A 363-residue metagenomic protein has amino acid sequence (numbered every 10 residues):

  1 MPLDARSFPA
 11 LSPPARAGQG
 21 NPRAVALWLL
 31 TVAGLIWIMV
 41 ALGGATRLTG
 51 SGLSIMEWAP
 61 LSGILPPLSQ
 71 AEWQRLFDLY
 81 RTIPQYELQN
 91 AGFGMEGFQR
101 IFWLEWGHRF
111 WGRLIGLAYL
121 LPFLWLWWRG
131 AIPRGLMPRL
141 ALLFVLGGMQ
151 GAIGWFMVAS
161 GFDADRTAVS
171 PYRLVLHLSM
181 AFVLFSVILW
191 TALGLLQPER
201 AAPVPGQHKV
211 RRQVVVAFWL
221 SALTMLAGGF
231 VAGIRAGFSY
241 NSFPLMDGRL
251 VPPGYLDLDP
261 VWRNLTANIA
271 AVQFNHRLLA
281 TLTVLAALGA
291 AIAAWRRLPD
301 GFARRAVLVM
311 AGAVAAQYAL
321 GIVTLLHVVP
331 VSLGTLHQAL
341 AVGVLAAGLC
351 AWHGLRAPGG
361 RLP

Functional and structural regions predicted by a protein language model:
P2-P363: Polytopic transmembrane helical bundles with strong interfacial aromatic enrichment
